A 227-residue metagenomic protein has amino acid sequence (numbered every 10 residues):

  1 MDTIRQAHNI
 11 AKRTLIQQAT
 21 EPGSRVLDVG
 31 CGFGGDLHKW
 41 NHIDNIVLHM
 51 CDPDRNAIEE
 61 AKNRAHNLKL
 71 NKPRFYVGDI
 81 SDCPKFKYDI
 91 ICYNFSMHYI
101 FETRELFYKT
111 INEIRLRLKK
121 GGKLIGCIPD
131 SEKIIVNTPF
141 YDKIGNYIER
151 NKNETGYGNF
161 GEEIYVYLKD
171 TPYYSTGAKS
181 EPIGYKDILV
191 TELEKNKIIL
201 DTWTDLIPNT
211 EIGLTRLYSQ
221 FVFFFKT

Functional and structural regions predicted by a protein language model:
R5-P22, H38-K39: Conserved alpha-helix/loop element of class I SAM-dependent methyltransferases that forms part of the SAM/SAH-binding
G23-G32: Conserved class I S-adenosyl-L-methionine
G34-I80: Class I SAM-dependent methyltransferase SAM/SAH-binding core
C83-I91: A short acidic, Gly/Pro-enriched loop at the edge of an enzyme's catalytic core that lines a small-molecule cofactor
Y93-M97: A short beta-strand submotif of the Rossmann-like class I SAM-dependent methyltransferase core that lines
L106-K120: A short glycine-rich, Lys/Arg-flanked "PGG" loop and its adjoining helix->strand segment in the class I
I125-E192: SAM-dependent methyltransferase
D170-T227: Rossmann-like AdoMet/SAM-dependent catalytic core
